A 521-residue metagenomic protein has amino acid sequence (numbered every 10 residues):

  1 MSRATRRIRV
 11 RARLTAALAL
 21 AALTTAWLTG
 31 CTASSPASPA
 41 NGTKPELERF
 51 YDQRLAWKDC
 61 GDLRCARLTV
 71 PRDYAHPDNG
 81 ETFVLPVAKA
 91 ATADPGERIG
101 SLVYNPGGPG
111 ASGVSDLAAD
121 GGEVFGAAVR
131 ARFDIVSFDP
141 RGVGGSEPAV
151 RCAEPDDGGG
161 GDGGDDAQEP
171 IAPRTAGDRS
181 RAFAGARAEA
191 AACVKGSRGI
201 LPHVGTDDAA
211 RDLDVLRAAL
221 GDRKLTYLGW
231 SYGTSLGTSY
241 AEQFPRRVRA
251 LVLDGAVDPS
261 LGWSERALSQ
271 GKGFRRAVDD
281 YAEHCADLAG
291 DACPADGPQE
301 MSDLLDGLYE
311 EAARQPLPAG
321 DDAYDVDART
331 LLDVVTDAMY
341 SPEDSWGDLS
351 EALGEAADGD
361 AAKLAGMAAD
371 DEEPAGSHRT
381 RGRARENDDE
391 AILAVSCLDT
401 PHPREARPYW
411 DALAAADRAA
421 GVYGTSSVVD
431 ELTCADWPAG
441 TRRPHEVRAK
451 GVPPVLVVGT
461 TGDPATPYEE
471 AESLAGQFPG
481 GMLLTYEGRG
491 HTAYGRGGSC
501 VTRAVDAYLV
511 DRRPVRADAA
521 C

Functional and structural regions predicted by a protein language model:
M1-S35, L213: Secretory targeting and sorting signals
P36-T330, A394-C521: Gly/Pro-rich cap/lid or specificity-loop segments adjacent to the active site
V257-R275, S350-G354, A361-R381: Flexible "cap/lid" loop of the alpha/beta hydrolase fold
D280-Y281, T330-V335, D348-A352: A general alpha-helix detector
L304-G307, V334, A352, M367: Charge-rich, solvent-exposed alpha-helical interaction surfaces
L317-V334, Y340-D344, T380-E390: Structural motif
M339-E343, G462-A465: Acidic catalytic loop of the alpha/beta-hydrolase fold
E372-A375, A384-N387, D399-P401, P408: Long, K/E/R/D-enriched contiguous segments that form extended
